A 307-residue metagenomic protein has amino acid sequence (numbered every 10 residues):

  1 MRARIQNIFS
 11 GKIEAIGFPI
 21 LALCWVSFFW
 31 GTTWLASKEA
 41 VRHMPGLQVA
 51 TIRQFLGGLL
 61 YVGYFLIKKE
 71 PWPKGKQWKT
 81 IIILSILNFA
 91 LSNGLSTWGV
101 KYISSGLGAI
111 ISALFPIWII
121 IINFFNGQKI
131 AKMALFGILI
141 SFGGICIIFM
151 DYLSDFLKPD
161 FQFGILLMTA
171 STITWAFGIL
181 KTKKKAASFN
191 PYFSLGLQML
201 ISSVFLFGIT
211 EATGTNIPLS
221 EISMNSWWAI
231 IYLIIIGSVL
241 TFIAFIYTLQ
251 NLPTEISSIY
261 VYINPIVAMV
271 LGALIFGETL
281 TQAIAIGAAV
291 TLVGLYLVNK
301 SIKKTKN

Functional and structural regions predicted by a protein language model:
R2-F9, Q54-F55, S226, Y262-N307: C-terminal-most transmembrane helix of multi-pass membrane proteins
R2-T51, K158-K184, V204-G208, N307: Glycine-/small-residue-enriched transmembrane alpha-helix faces in small-molecule transporters and effluxers
A15-P19, H43-L47, T51, P73-K79 (+4 more regions): Juxtamembrane helix-entry segments on the extracytoplasmic side of multipass membrane proteins
F28-F29, T33-W34, V62-S112, I147 (+1 more regions): Specific transmembrane alpha-helical segments of multi-pass solute transporters/efflux pumps, especially DMT/EamA
G31, F55-L59, F142, S203-V204 (+2 more regions): Small-residue-rich packing faces within the transmembrane alpha-helices of Major Facilitator Superfamily
A50-I52, N93, L107-L114, K181-V204 (+1 more regions): Helix-helix packing/entry segments at the starts of transmembrane helices
Y61, I119-F125, F156-N216: Transmembrane alpha-helical segments that form core, pore/gating elements of small-molecule transporters/exporters
Y61, I82, L114, I130-Y152 (+5 more regions): Hydrophobic transmembrane alpha-helices of multi-pass small-molecule transport proteins
